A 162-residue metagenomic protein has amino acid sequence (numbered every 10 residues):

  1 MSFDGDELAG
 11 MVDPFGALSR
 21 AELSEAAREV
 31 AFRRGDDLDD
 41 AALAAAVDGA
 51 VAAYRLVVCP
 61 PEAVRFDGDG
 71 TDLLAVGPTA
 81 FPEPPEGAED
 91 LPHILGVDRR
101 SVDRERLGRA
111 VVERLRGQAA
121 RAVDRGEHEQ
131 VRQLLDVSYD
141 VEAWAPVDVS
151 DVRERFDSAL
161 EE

Functional and structural regions predicted by a protein language model:
M1-L18, A45, V111-A120: Positively charged, polyanion-binding regions of nucleic-acid-associated proteins
F3, L18-A21, A31-R33, D37-V102: Charged low-complexity interaction tracts in eukaryotic proteins
M11, A46, A50, R155 (+1 more regions): Residues that form generic nucleotide/phosphate-binding pockets
F15-L18, Y54-V58, A122, V141-A145: Short secondary-structure junctions and interdomain/linker hinges
S24: The alpha-helix within a helix-turn-helix
R106, A110-E162: Glycine-rich, aromatic-bearing surface loops/beta-hairpins
